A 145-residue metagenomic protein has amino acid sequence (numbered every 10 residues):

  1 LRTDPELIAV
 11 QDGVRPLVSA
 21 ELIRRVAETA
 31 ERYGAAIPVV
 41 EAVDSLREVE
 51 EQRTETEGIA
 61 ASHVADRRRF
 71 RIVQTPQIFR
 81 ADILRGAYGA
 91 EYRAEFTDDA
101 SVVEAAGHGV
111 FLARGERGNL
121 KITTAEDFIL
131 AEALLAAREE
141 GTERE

Functional and structural regions predicted by a protein language model:
L1-L7: Active-site nucleotide-sugar/metal-binding loop of Leloir-type enzymes
I8-Q11, F111-G115: Short beta-strands and strand-loop turn motifs
V10, V14, L22, R138-E139 (+1 more regions): RNase III-family endoribonuclease catalytic core
Q11-D12, E41, R80, T124: Residue-level signal for inorganic ion chemistry
G13-P16, R117: Short glycine-rich anion-binding loops that position phosphate/pyrophosphate groups of nucleotides and phosphorylated
L17-A113, E145: Conserved core of the sugar-phosphate nucleotidyltransferase
D98-A100, R117, D127-E145: SAM-dependent methyltransferases
V110-R114, L120-T123: Conserved active-site beta-strand element of glycosyltransferases/polysaccharide synthases
